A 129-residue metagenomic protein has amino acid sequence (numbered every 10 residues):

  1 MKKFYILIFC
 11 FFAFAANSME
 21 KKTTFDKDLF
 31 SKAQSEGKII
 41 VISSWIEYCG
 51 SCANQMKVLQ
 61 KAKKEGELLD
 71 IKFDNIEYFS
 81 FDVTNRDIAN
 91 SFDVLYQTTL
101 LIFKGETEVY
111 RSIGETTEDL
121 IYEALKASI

Functional and structural regions predicted by a protein language model:
M1-F4: Positively charged n-region of N-terminal signal peptides that target proteins for export
F9-N17: Hydrophobic h-region of N-terminal signal peptides that target proteins for export in Gram-negative bacteria
N17-G37, K126-I129: N-terminal leader/targeting and pre-domain segments
S35-E47: Short active-site neighborhood of thiol/selenol oxidoreductases, capturing the structured segment around
S44, D70-R86: Thiol-based oxidoreductase modules, predominantly thioredoxin-like and allied folds used for disulfide exchange
A53-L68: Typically the conserved alpha-helix immediately C-terminal to a functionally engaged Cys/Sec in thioredoxin-like
F92-L101: Structural micro-motif
I102-I129: Non-catalytic, surface beta->alpha helical segment in thiol-disulfide oxidoreductase systems
